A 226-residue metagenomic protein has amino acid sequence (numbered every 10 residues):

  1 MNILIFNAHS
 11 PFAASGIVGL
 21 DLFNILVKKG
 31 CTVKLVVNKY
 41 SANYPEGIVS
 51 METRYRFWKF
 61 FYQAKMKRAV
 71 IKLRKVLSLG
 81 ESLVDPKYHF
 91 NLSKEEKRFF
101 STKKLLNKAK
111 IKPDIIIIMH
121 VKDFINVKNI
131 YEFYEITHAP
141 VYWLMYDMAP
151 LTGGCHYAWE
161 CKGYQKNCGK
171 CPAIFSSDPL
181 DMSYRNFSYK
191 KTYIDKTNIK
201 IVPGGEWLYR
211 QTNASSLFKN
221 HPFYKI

Functional and structural regions predicted by a protein language model:
M1-F57, I111, I136-A139: N-terminal subdomain of nucleotide-sugar transferases
S15-V18, N38, M119, N186 (+2 more regions): Replace "coordinates the UDP/GDP/TDP-sugar" with "coordinates nucleotide-activated sugar donors
I17-V18, Y44-S50, N129-I130, G153-A158 (+1 more regions): Short aromatic-enriched loop/helix-cap "lid" or pocket-rim segments at secondary-structure transitions that line
M51-S101, I174-P179: A short, charged, and often flexible helix/loop element on the N-terminal side of the glycosyltransferase catalytic
F90-S93, L105-N126, P140-Y146: Short N-terminal targeting/anchoring amphipathic segment
D114-I118, F133-I174, V202, Y224-K225: Active-site proximal beta-strand in glycosyltransferases
N129-T137, T192-Y193: Catalytic-core regions built around general acid/base machinery
T152-Y157, S177-F223: A short, active-site helix/loop in glycosyltransferases that binds the activated sugar's phosphate group
